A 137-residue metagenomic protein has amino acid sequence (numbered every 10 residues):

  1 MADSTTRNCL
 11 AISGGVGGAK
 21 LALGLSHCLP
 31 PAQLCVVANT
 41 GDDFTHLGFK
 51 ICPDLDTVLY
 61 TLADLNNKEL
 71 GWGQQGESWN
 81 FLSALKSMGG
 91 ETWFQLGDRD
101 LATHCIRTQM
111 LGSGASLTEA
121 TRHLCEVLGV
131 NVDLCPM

Functional and structural regions predicted by a protein language model:
D3-P53, R122, L128: N-terminal phosphate-binding or glycine-rich loops at protein starts, especially the Walker A/P-loop of NTPases
N39-M137: Electropositive, gly/pro-rich neighborhoods at or near active sites that engage anionic ligands
